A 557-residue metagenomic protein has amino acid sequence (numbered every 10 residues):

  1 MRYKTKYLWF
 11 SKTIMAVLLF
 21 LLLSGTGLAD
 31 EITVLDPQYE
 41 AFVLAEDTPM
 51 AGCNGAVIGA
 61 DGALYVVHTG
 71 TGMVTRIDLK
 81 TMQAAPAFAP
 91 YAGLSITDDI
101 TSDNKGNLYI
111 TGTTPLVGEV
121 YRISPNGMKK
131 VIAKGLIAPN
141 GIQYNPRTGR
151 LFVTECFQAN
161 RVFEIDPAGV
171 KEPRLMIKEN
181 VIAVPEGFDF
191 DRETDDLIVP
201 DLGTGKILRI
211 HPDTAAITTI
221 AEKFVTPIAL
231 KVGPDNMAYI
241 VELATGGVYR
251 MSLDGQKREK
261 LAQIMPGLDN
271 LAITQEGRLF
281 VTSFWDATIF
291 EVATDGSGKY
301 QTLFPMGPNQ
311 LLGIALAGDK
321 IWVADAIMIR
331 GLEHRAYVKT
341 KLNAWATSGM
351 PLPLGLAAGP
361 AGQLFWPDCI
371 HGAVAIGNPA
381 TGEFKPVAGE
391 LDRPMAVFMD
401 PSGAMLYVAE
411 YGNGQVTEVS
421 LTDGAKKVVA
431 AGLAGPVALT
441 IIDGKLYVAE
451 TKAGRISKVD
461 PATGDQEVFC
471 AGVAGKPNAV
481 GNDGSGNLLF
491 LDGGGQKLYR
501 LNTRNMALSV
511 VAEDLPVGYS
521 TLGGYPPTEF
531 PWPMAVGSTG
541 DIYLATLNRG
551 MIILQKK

Functional and structural regions predicted by a protein language model:
R2-M15: Bacterial N-terminal signal peptides that target proteins for export
K12-S24: Bacterial N-terminal signal peptides
D30-M50: A short helix->beta-strand "capping" segment at the edge of beta-propeller domains
E40-D47, Q83-P90, G127-K134, K171-E179 (+9 more regions): A short beta-strand motif characteristic of beta-propeller blades
D47-D61, Y91-N107, T111-G112, L116-E119 (+14 more regions): Beta-rich, blade/repeat-based domains predominating in secreted/periplasmic proteins but also intracellular
T69, T113-P115, C156-F157, L202 (+9 more regions): Short loop/turn segments immediately following the C-termini of beta-strands
M73-R76, E119-Y121, R161-E164, K206-R209 (+8 more regions): A short loop-to-beta-strand structural motif that recurs across blades of beta-propeller domains
D78-Q83, I123-G127, I165-V170, I210-A215 (+8 more regions): Short loop/turn segments that connect beta-strands within beta-propeller blades
